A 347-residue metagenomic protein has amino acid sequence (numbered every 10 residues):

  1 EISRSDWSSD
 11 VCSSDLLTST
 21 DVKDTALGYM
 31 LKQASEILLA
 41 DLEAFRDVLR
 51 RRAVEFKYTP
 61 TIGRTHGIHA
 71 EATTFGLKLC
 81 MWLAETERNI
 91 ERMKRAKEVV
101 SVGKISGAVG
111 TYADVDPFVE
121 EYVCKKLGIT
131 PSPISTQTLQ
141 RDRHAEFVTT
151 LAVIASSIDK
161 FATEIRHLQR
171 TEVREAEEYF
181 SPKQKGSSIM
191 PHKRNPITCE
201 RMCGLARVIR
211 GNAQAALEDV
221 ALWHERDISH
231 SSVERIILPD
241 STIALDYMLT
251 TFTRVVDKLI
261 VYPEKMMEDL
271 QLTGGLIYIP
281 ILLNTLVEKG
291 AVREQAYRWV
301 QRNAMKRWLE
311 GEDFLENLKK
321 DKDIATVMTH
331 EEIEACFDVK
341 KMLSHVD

Functional and structural regions predicted by a protein language model:
E1-C12: Single conserved hydrophobic/aromatic residue that forms the stacking wall/gate of nucleotide- or nucleobase-binding
E1-I2, F75, P191, T285: Generic anion/oxyanion-binding catalytic loop in active/binding sites
S3, T18, Y58, R64 (+14 more regions): Glycine-rich, flexible loop/turn motifs
C12-L16, I62-T65, S135-T138, H330-E334: Short coil/turn segments at secondary-structure boundaries
L16-T25: Short, charge-rich amphipathic alpha-helices with coiled-coil/heptad character
D24-A40, D47, V54, T61-L222 (+1 more regions): Charged, flexible cofactor/metal-binding loops and thiol motifs
I37, D41-A44, V48, Q295-R302: A non-catalytic, amphipathic alpha-helix used as a structural packing/dimerization or gating element in enzyme scaffolds
M190-D347: Glycine-rich cofactor/substrate-binding loops
